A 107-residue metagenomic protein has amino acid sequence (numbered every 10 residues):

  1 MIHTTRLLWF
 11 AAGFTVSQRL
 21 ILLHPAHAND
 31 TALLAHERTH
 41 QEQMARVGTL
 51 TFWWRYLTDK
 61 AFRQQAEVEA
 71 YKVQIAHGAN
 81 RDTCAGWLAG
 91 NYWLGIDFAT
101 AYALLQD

Functional and structural regions predicted by a protein language model:
M1-T5: Juxtamembrane/interface helices at transmembrane-helix boundaries
R6-L22, H27-A32, Q43-Q74, D82-L88: Post-HEXXH active-site segment of zinc metalloproteases
H36, H40: Histidine-centered divalent metal-coordination motifs
G78-D107: Long, well-structured alpha-helical subdomains associated with metal-dependent extracellular/ecto-lumenal hydrolases
